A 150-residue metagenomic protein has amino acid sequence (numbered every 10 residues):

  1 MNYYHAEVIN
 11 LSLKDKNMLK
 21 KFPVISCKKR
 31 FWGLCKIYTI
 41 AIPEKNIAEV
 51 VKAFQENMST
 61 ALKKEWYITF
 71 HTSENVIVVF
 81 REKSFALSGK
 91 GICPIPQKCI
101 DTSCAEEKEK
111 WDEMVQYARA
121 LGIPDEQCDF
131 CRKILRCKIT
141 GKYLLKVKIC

Functional and structural regions predicted by a protein language model:
M1-K21: Short, extreme N-terminal segment that most often corresponds to the first beta-strand
N2-Y3, I37, W66, Q116 (+1 more regions): Intrinsically disordered, low-complexity N-terminal regions enriched in serine/proline/glycine with scattered basic
S12-K14, S88, L145-K146: Compositionally biased amphipathic helical and low-complexity segments enriched in hydrophobic
D15, A41-K45, S73, P96 (+2 more regions): Alpha-helix initiation/capping motif
M18-G91: Short, intrinsically disordered low-complexity segments
I68-F70, G91-P94, K98-T102, A118 (+1 more regions): Generic low-polarity alpha-helical segments
V79-E109: Extended, non-catalytic structural segments that build the interaction scaffolds of large macromolecular assemblies
T102-C150: Acidic, proline/glycine-rich low-complexity IDRs
